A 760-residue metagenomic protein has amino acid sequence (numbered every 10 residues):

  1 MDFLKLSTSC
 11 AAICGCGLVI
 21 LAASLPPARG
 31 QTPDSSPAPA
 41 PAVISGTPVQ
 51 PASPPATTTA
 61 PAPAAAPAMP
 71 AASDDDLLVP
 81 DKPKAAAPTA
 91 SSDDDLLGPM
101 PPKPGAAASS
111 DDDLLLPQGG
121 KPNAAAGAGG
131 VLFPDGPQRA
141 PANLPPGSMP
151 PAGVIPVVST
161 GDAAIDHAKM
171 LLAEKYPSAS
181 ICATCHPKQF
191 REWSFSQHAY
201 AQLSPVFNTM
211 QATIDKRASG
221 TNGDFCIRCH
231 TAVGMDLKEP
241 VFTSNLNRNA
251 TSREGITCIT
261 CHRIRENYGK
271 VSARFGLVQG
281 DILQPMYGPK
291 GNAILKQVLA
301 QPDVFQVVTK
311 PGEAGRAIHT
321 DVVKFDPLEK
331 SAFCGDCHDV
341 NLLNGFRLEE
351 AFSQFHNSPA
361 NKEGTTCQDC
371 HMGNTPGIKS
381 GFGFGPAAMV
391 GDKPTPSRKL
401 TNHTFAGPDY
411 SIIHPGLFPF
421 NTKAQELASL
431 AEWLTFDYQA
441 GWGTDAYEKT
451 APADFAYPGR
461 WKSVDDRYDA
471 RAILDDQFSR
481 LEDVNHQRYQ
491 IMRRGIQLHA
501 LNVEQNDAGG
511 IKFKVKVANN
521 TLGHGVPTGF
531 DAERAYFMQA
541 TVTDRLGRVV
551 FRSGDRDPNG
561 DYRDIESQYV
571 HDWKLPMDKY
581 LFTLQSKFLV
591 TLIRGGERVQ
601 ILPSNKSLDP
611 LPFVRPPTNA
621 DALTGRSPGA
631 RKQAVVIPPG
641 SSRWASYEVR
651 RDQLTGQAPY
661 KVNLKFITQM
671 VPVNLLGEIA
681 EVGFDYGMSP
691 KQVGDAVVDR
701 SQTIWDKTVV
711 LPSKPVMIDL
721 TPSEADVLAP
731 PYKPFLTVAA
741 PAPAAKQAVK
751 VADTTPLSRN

Functional and structural regions predicted by a protein language model:
M1-P33: Sec-dependent N-terminal signal peptides
G30-G161, L736-N760: Compositionally biased, proline/threonine/alanine/serine-rich low-complexity intrinsically disordered stretches
V131-A173, Q189-A218, N222, E239-K606 (+3 more regions): Primarily the internal scaffold of c-type cytochrome electron-transfer domains, especially repeated/multiheme c-type
K175-A179: An acidic-aromatic substrate-binding cleft motif
N222-H230: Hydrophobic alpha-helical transmembrane segments
A232-E239: Conserved, well-structured interaction surfaces
